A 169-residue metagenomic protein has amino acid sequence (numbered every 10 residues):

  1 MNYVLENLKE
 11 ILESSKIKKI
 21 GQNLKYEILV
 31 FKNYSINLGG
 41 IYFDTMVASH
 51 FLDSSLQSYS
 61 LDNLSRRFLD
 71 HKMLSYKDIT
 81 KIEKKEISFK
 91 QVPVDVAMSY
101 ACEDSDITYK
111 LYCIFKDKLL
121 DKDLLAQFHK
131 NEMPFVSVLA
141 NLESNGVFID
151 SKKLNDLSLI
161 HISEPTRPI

Functional and structural regions predicted by a protein language model:
M1-D121, N131, F135, L139: Active-site-proximal helix-loop-helix substrate-binding element of RNase H-like nuclease domains
V47-D53, L124-Q127, S151-L159: Conserved short loop/turn motifs at secondary-structure junctions
F89-V92, F135-L159: Short His/Asp/Glu-rich catalytic/ion-coordination signatures at enzyme active sites or charged loops
I160-I169: Single conserved hydrophobic/aromatic residue that forms the stacking wall/gate of nucleotide- or nucleobase-binding
